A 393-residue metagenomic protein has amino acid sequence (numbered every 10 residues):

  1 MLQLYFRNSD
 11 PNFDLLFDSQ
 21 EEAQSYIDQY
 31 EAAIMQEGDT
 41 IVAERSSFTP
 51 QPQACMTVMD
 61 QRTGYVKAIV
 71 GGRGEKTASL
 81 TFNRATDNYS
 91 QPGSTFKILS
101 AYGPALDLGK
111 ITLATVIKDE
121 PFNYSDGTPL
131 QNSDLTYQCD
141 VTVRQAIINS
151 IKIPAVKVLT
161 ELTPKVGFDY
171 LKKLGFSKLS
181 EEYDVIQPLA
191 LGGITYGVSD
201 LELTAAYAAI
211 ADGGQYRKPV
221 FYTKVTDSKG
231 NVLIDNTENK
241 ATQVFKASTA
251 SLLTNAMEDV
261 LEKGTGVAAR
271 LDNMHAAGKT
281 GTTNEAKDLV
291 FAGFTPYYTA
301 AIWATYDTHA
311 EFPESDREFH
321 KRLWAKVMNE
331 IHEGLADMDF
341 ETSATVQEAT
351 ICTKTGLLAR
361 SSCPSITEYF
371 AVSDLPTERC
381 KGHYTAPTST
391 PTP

Functional and structural regions predicted by a protein language model:
M1-F48, P52-D60, A68-V70, E75-Q91 (+1 more regions): A penicillin-recognizing enzyme superfamily signal
Q53, V141, I186: Short coil/loop residues immediately preceding or within conserved phosphate-binding loops of NTP-utilizing enzyme
G64, Q91-I117, A146, A206-I210 (+3 more regions): Active-site SXXK
F96, L106-S125, P164-V166, G214-V225 (+1 more regions): Short, well-structured active-site flanking segments
A101-K110, F122, I148-K152, T160-P164 (+6 more regions): Sec-exported extracytoplasmic/periplasmic mature domains
I111-G167, S228-T254, E258-D259: Conserved catalytic neighborhood of penicillin-recognizing serine enzymes
P129-Q131, T163-A205: Mid-domain, small-residue-enriched loop/turn segments at the edges of structured enzyme/sensor domains
V158-L162, D169-L174, E182-I186, K218-T223 (+1 more regions): Short coil/turn segments at secondary-structure boundaries
